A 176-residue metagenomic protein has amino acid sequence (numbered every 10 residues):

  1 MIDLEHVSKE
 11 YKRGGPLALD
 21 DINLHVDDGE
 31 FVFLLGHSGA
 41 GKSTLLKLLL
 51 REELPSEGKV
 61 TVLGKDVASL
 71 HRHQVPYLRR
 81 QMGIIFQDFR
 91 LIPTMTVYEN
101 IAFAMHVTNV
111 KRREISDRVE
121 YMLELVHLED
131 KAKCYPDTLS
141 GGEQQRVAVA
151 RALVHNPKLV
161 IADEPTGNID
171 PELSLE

Functional and structural regions predicted by a protein language model:
M1, E10-D21, H71: A short, flexible loop at the N-terminus of ABC-type nucleotide-binding domains that lies
L50: Helix-to-loop junction immediately C-terminal to a conserved catalytic motif
G58-D66: Conserved ABC transporter NBD signature motif
K65-D66, A102, H106, R113-D130: Conserved ABC ATPase "signature" region
M95-F103: Short coil-to-helix segment of the ABC ATPase nucleotide-binding domain corresponding to the Q-loop/switch region
C134-L139, E143-Q145: Conserved ABC ATPase signature
N156: Conserved catalytic motifs of ABC-family nucleotide-binding domains
V160-D163: Catalytic Walker B motif of ABC-type/P-loop ATPase nucleotide-binding domains
